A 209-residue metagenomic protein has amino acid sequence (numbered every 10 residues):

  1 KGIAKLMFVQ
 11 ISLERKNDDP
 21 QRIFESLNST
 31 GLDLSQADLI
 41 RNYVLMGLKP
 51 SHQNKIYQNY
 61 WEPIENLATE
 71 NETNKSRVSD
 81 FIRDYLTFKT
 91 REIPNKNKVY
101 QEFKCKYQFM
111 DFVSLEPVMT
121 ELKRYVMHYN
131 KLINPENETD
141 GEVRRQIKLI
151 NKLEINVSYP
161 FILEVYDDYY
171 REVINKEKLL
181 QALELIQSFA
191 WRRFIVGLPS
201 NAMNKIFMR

Functional and structural regions predicted by a protein language model:
K1-R209: Polyanionic (Asp/Glu-rich) segments that form extended negatively charged tracts
